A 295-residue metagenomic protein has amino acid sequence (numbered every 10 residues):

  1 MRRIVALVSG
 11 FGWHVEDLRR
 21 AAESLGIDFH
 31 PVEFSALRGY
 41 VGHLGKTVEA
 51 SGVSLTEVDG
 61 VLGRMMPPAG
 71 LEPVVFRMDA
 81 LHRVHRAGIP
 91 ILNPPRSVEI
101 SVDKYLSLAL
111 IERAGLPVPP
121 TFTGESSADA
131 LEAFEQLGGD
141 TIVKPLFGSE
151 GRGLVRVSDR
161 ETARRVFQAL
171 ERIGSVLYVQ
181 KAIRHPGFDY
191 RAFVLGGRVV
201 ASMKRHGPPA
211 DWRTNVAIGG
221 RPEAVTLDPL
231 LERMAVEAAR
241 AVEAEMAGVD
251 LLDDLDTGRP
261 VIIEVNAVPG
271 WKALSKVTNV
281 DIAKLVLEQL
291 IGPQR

Functional and structural regions predicted by a protein language model:
M1-V5: Extreme N-terminal starter segment of soluble prokaryotic enzymes
S9-P120: Conserved N-proximal alpha/beta basic substrate-recognition cap immediately N-terminal to, or forming the N-lobe
G26, V194-R198, L255-T257: Short acidic-glycine loop/turn motifs at beta-strand connectors
M66-P68, F147-G148, V268: Short glycine-rich anion-binding loops that position phosphate/pyrophosphate groups of nucleotides and phosphorylated
L108-E112, F134-R152, S175-H185: ATP-grasp fold ATP-binding core
A114-G138: Rossmann-like NAD(P)H-binding beta-loop-alpha module
R152-V242: Phosphate-binding site of ATP-dependent enzymes
P229-R295: ATP-dependent carboxylate activation and anion-phosphoryl transfer catalytic cores that bind Mg-ATP to form
